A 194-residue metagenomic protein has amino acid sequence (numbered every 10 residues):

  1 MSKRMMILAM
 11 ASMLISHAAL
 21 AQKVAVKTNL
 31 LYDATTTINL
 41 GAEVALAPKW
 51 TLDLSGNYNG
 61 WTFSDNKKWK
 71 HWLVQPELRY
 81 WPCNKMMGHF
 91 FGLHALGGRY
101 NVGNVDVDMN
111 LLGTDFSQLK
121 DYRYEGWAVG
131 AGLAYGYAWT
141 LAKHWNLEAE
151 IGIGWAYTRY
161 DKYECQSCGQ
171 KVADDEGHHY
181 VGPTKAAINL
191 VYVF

Functional and structural regions predicted by a protein language model:
Q22, A34-T36, K68-V74, M87 (+2 more regions): Residues that define the transmembrane beta-barrel architecture of outer-membrane proteins
V24, W50-L52, M86, H144-L147: Repeated loop/turn-to-beta-strand initiation elements of outer-membrane beta-barrel proteins
V26-G41, N59-K70, K85: Solvent-exposed loop/turn segments connecting transmembrane beta-strands in outer-membrane beta-barrel proteins
V26-T28, A42, L54-G56, P76 (+4 more regions): Membrane-embedded beta-strand positions of outer-membrane beta-barrel proteins
L30-A34, G56-T62, Y80-P82, A95-N101 (+2 more regions): Transmembrane beta-strands of outer-membrane beta-barrel pores
T35, A47-K49, C83-M87, T140-A142: Outer-membrane beta-barrel channels and translocator barrels
Y58-H71, R99-W127, R159-H179: Flexible, solvent-exposed loop segments that connect beta-strands
Y180-F194: Outer-membrane beta-barrel "beta-signal"
